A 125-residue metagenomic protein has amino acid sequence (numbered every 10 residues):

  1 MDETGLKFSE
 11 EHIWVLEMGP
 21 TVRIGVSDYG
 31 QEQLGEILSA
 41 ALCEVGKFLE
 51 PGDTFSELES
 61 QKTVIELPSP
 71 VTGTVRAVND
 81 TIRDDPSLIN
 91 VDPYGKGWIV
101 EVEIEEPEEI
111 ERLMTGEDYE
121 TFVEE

Functional and structural regions predicted by a protein language model:
M1-T54, S87, V91-E125: Acidic, low-complexity mobile loops and tails
H12, G46, S69-A77: Generic structural motif
V15-E17, Q61, V78-T81: Residue-level recognition of beta-strand microenvironments
E17-M18, S60, P68-P70, E105: A short, compositionally biased micro-patch
E59-P68, D85-S87: Short, Lys/Arg- and Gly-enriched loop/turn segments at beta-strand edges
T72-L88, D92: Short peripheral tails and domain-boundary helices/loops at the edges of structured domains
